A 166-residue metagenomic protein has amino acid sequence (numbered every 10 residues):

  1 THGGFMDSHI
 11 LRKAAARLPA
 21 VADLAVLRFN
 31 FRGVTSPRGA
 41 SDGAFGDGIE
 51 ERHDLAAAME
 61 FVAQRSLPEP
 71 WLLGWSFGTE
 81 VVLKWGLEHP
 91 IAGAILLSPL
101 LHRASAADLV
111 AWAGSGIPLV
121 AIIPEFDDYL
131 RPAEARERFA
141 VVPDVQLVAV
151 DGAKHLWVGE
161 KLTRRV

Functional and structural regions predicted by a protein language model:
T1-L67: Serine-hydrolase catalytic machinery in alpha/beta-hydrolase-like enzymes
E69-G74, L97: Short beta-strand immediately N-terminal to the catalytic nucleophile in serine-hydrolase-like folds
L73-V82: Gly/Ala-rich beta-loop-alpha elbow adjacent to hydrolase catalytic centers
L96-A104, P124-F126: Active-site nucleophile loop of the alpha/beta-hydrolase fold
S115-G116, V120-I123, D127: Short beta-strand/loop motif that positions the catalytic acidic residue of the alpha/beta-hydrolase fold
D128-E134: Conserved alpha/beta-hydrolase "acid-adjacent" motif
Y129, A153-R165: Catalytic histidine-centered segment of alpha/beta-hydrolase-like enzymes
A140-L156: Catalytic histidine neighborhood in serine/cysteine hydrolases with alpha/beta-hydrolase-type architecture
